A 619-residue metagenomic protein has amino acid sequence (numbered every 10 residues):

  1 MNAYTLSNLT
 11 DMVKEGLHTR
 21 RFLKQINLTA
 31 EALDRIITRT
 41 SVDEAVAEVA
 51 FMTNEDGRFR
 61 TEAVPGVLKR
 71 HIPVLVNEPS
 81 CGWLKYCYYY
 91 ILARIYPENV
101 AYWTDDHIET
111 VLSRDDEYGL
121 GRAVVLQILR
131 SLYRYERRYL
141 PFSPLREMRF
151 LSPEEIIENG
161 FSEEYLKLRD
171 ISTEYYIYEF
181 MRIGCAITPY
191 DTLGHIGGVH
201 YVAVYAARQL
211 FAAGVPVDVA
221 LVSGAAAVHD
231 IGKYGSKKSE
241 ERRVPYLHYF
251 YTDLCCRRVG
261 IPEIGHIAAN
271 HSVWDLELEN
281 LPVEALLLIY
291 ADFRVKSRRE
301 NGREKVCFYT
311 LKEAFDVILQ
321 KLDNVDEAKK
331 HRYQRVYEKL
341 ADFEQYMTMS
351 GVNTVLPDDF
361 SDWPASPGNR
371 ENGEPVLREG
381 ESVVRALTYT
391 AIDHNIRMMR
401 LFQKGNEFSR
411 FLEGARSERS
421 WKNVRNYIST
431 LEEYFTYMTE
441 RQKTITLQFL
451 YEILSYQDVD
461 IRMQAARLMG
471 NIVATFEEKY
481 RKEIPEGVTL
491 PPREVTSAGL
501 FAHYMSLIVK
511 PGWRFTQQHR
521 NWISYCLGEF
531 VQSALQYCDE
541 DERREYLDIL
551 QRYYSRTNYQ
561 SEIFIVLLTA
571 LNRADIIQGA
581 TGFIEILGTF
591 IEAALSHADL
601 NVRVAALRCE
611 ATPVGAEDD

Functional and structural regions predicted by a protein language model:
E15, Q25-T29, R35, A47-D116 (+3 more regions): Divalent metal-dependent catalytic cores for phosphoryl transfer on phosphate-bearing substrates
R169-I196, I231-R242, G414: Active-site flanking loop/helix segments enriched in acidic
F402-N406, E440-Q448, R481-G487, V495-A502 (+2 more regions): Short sequence/structural elements of tandem HEAT/ARM alpha-solenoid repeats
F408-L412, F449-Y451, L500, Y504-I508 (+3 more regions): Buried hydrophobic core positions in alpha-solenoid tandem helical repeats
R416-S420, Q457-D458, G512-T516, R556-Q560 (+1 more regions): Short inter-helical turns and helix N-cap capping residues of alpha-solenoid HEAT/ARM repeat scaffolds
V424, R462, T516, R520 (+3 more regions): Residue-level detector of extended alpha-helical repeat arrays and alpha-solenoid scaffolds
V424-E432, A466, S524, G528 (+2 more regions): Hydrophobic core positions within HEAT/HEAT-like alpha-solenoid repeats
E433-R441, N471-K479, E529-D541, Y553 (+2 more regions): Residue-level signature of the C-terminal ends
